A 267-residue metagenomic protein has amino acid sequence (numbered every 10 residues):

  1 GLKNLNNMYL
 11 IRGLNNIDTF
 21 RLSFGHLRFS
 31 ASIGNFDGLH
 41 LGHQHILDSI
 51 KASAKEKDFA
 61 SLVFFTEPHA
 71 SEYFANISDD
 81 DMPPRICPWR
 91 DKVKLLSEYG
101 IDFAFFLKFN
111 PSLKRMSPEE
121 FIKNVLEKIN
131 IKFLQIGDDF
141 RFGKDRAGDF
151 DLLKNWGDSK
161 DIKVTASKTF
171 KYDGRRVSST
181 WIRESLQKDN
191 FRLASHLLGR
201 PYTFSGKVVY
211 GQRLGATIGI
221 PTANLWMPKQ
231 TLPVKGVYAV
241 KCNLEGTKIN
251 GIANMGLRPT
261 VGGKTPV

Functional and structural regions predicted by a protein language model:
L5-I33: Positively charged, low-complexity intrinsically disordered leader regions
S32, S61-F65, A166: Structural beta-sheet core signal
S32-I50: Di-metal (Zn2+ and/or Mg2+/Mn2+) metal-binding site signature of metallo-dependent hydrolases with the MBL/beta-CASP
H40, L96, L134, A194 (+1 more regions): Residue-level signal for inorganic ion chemistry
Q44-I129: Core alpha/beta nucleotide-donor-binding catalytic domains of modification enzymes
S112-P221: Classical nucleotidyltransferase
G211-V267: Phosphate/ribose-recognition catalytic cores of enzymes acting on nucleotide-derived substrates
